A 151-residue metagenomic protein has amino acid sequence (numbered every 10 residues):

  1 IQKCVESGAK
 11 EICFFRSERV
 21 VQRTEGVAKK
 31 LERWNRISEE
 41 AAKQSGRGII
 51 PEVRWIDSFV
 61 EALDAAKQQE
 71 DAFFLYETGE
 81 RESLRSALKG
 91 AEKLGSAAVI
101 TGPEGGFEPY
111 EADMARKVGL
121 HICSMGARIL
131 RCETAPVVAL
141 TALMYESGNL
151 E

Functional and structural regions predicted by a protein language model:
I1-F74: RNA substrate-binding interface of SAM-dependent RNA methyltransferases
C4, G102, A115: Conserved RecA-like P-loop NTPase ATPase core
R19-V21, G79, E104, M144: Short, glycine/serine-rich, charged loops/turns that create anion-binding and catalytic segments at active sites
V21-Q22, E82, C132, A139: Generic structural signal for helix capping and beta-alpha/helix-loop junctions
A28-R33, G90, T141-A142: Short, hinge-like loop/turn segments at secondary-structure boundaries
D57-L63, E80-E82, L130: A short acidic, often aromatic-flanked loop/helix-cap motif at beta-alpha or helix-coil junctions that lines enzyme
E70-A112, L120-S124: Active-site/ligand-binding-proximal alpha/beta "capping" segment
P109-E151: Structured adenosyl-cofactor binding patch, chiefly the S-adenosyl-L-methionine
